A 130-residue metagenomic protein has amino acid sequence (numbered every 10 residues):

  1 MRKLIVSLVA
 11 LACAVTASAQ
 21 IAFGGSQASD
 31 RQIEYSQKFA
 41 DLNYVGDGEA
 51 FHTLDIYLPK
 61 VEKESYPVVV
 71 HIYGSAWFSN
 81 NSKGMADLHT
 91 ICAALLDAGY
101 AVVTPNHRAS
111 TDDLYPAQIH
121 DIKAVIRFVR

Functional and structural regions predicted by a protein language model:
M1-G25: Bacterial Sec-dependent N-terminal signal peptides
I21-E64: N-terminal cap/lid segment of alpha/beta-hydrolase-fold proteins
S65-A76: Short beta-strand element of the alpha/beta-hydrolase
Y66, S79-K83, Y115: Short, solvent-exposed loop/turn and secondary-structure capping segments
S75, A101, N106-S110: Short beta-to-alpha linker loops that shape the active-site pocket of alpha/beta-hydrolase fold enzymes
A76-S79, K83, V102, F128: Serine-hydrolase catalytic-loop signature spanning alpha/beta hydrolases and amidase-signature enzymes
K83-V103: Short amphipathic alpha-helix adjacent to the substrate-entry channel of hydrolases
D113-R130: Alpha/beta-hydrolase active-site loop
